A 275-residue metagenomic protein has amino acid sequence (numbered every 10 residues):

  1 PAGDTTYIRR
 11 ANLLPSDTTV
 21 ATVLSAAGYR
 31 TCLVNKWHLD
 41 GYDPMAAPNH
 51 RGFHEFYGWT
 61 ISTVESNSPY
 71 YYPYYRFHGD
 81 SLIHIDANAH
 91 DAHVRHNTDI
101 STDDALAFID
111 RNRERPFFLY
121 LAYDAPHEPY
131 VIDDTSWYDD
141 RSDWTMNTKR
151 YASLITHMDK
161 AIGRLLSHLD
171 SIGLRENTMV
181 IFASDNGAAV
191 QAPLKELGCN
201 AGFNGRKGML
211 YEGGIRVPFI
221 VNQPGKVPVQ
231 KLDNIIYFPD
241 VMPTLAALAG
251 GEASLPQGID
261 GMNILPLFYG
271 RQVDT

Functional and structural regions predicted by a protein language model:
P1-T275: Formylglycine-dependent sulfatase
